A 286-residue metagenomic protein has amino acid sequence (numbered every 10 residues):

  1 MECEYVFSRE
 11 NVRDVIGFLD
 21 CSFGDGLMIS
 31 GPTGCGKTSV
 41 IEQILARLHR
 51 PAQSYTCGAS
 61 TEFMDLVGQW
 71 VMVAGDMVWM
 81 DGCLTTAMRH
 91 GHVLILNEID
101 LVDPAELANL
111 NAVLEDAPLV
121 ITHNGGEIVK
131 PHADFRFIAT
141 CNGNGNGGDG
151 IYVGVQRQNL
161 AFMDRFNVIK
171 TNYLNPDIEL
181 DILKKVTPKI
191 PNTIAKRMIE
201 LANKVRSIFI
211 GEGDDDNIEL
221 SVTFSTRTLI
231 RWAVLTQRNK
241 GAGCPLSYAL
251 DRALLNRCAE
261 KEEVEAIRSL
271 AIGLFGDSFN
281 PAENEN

Functional and structural regions predicted by a protein language model:
M1-N286: C-terminal regulatory/interaction module of P-loop NTP-utilizing enzymes
